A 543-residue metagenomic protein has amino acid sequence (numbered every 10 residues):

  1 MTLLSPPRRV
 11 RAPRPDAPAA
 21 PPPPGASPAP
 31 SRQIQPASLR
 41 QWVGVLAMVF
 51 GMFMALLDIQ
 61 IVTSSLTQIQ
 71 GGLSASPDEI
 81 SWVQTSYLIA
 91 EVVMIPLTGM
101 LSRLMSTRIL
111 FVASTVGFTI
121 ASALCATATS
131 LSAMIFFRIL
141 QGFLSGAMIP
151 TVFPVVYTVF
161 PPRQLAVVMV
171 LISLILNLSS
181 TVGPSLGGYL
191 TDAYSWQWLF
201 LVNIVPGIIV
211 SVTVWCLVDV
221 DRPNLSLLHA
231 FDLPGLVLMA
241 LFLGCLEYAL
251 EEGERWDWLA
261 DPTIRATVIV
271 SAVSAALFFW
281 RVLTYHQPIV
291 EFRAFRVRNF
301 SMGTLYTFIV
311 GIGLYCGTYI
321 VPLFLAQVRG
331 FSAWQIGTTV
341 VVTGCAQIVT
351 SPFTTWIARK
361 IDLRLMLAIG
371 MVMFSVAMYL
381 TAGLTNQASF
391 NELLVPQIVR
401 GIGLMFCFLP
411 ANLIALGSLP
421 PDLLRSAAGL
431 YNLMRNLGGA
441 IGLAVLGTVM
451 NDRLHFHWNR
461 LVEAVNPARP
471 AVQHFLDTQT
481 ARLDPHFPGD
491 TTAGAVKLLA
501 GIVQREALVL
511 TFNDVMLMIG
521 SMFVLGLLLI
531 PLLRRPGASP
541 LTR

Functional and structural regions predicted by a protein language model:
T2-G51, A55-L57: Cytosolic juxtamembrane N-terminal segment immediately preceding the first transmembrane helix of multi-pass
L3, I204-P223, A240-E252, V270-T284 (+1 more regions): C-terminal membrane-cytosol helix-exit motif in multi-pass small-molecule transporters
P22-P30, I34, S65, E79 (+4 more regions): Hydrophobic transmembrane architecture of multi-pass small-molecule transporters
L39-G99, R103-R108, S114, S122 (+7 more regions): Transmembrane core module of solute transporters
S64, L88, I95-L236, P262 (+1 more regions): Helix-loop-helix hairpins in multi-pass membrane proteins, especially solute transporters
T129, P161, L217-D221, E254-R255 (+5 more regions): Short helix-capping/hinge motifs at transmembrane helix termini and TM-loop junctions
L171-S173, S180-P184, G188, G317 (+1 more regions): Small-residue-rich alpha-helical segments with characteristic i,i+4
P223-H229, Q287-R293, F456-A464, A538-R543: Short, Lys/Arg-enriched, Gly/Pro-containing loop segments at transmembrane-helix junctions of multi-pass membrane
